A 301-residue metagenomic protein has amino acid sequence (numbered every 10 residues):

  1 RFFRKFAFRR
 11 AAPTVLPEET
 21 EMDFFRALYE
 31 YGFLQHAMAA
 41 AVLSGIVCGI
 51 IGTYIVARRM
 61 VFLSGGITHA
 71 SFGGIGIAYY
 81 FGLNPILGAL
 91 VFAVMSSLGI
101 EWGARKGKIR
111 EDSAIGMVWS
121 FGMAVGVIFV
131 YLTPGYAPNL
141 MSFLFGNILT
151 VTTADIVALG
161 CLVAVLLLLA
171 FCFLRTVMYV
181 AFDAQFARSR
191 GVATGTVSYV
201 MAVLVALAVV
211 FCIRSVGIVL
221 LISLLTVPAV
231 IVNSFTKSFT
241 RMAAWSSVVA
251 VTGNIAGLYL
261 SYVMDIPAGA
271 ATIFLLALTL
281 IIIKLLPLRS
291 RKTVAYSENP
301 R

Functional and structural regions predicted by a protein language model:
R4-I46, P300: Membrane-interfacial amphipathic/re-entrant helices at transmembrane-helix boundaries
F24-H36, G107, I115-R175: Transmembrane helix-bundle core of multi-pass membrane transporters and related energy-transducing complexes
L34-G45, L83-A93, V210-S223: Structural signature of hydrophobic alpha-helical transmembrane segments
A40-G49, A70, G74, A78 (+13 more regions): Alpha-helical transmembrane segments in multi-pass membrane proteins
T53-Y136, V232-A244, S261-M264, L288-R289: Short loop segments and helix-boundary regions at transmembrane helix junctions of multi-pass inner-membrane proteins
D155-P228: Helix-loop-helix "hairpin" substructures at the membrane interface of multi-pass membrane proteins
L221-A270: Transmembrane alpha-helical segments in multi-pass inner-membrane proteins
I266-R301: Cytosolic-side transmembrane-helix boundaries in multi-pass membrane proteins
